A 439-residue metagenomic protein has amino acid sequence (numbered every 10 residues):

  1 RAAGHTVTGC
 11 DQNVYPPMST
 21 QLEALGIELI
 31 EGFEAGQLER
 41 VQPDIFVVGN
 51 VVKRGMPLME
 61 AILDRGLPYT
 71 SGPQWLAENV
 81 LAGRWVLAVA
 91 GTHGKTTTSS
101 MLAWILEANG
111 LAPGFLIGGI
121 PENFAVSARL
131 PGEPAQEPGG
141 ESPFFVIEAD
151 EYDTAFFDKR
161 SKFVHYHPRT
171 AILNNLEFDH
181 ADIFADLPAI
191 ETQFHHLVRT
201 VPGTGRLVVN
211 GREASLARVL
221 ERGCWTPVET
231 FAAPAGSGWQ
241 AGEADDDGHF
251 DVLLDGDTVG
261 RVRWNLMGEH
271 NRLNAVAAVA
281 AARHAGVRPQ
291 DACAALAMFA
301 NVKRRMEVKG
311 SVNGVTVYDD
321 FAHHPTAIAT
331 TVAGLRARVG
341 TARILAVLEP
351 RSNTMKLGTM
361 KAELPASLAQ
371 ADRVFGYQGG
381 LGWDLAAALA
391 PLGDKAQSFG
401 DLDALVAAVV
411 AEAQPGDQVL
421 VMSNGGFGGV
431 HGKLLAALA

Functional and structural regions predicted by a protein language model:
R1-M18, L22-I30, Q42-F46, L67 (+8 more regions): ATP-dependent carboxylate-amine ligase
C10, G110-I117, F231, Q397: Conserved RecA-like helicase motor-core motifs
Q12-Y15, F33-A35, N50-K53, Q74 (+3 more regions): Short, polar loop motifs at secondary-structure junctions
E23, Q37-L38, N50-G211, S215-T226 (+2 more regions): Phosphate-binding loop of NTP-binding sites
E31-F33, S71-P73, I117-G119, V209-G211 (+3 more regions): Short loop/edge segments at beta-strand edges and connector loops that shape dinucleotide/nucleotide cofactor-binding
P134, P138, G242-G248, S311-V312: Short, ordered beta-strand-loop transition motifs
F145, A241-G260: Acidic-glycine-rich active-site phosphate/pyrophosphate-binding loop
R263-W264: Histidine-centered acyl-transfer/condensation active-site motif and its immediate structural neighborhood
